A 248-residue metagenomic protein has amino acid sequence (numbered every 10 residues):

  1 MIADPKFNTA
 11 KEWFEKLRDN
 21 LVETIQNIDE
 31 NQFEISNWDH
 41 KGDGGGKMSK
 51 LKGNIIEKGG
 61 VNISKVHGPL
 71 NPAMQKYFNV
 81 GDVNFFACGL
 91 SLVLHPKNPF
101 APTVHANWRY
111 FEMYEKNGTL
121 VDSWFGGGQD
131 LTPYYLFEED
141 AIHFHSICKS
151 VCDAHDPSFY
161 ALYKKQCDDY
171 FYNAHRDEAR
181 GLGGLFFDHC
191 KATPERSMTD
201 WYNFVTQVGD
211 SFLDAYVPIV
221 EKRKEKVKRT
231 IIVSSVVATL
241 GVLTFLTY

Functional and structural regions predicted by a protein language model:
I2-N79, T193-Y248: Gly/Pro-rich turn-and-neighbor structural signature
D4, K11, E30, I35 (+7 more regions): Generic intrinsically disordered, low-complexity segments enriched for polar/acidic and small residues
A10-W13, L17, L21, I25 (+9 more regions): Generic hydrophobic secondary-structure signal
K47-W124: Internal mixed beta-strand/loop scaffold within catalytic domains of large alpha/beta enzymes
F85-W108, G184, I219, S234-Y248: Amphipathic alpha-helical packing elements
G118-S234, L240-F245: Long, contiguous internal "core" modules enriched in hydrophobic/ aromatic residues
